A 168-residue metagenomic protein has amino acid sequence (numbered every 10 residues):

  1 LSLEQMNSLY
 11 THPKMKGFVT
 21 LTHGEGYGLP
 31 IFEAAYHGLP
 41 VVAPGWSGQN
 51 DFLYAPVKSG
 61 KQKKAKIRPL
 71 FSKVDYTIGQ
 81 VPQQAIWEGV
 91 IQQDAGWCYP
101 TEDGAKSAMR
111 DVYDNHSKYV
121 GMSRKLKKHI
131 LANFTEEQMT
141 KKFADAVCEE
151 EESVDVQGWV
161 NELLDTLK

Functional and structural regions predicted by a protein language model:
L1-M15, S47: Conserved active-site histidine-acidic residue motif and adjacent donor-binding/catalytic loop of glycosyltransferases
M6, Y27, S47-V57, G79-Q83: Short glycine/proline-enriched, acidic/aromatic patches that form the donor-sugar handling elements
N7, F32-Y36, P40, S47-D51: Short alpha-helical segment that forms part of, or immediately flanks, the ligand-binding pocket in carbohydrate-active
H23: Aromatic "clamp/platform" in nucleotide-sugar-dependent glycosyltransferases that forms part of the donor/acceptor
G26-G28, T135: Active-site helix-initiating loop/hinge in glycosyltransferases
P40-A43, L53-Y54, G60-K73: Short hydrophobic beta-strand element within catalytic cores of glycosyltransferases and related nucleotide-activated
V74-K168: C-terminal amphipathic helix plus adjacent low-complexity, charged tail appended to glycosyltransferase catalytic
